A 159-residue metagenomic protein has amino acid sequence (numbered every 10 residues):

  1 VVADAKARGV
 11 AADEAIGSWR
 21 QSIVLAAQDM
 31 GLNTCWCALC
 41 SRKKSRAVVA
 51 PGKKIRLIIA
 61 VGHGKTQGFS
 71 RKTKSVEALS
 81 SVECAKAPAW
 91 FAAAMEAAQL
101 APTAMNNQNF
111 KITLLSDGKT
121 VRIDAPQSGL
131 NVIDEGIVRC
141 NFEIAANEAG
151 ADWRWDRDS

Functional and structural regions predicted by a protein language model:
V1-S159: Acidic, surface-exposed loops and disordered segments
